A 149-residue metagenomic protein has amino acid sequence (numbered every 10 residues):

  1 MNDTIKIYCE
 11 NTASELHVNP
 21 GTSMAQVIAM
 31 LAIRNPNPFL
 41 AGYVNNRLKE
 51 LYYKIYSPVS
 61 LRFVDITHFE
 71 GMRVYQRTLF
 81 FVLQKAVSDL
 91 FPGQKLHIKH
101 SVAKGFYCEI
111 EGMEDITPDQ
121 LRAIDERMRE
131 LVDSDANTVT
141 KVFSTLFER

Functional and structural regions predicted by a protein language model:
M1-F80, Q84-G105, M113, A123-E130: Ubiquitin-like/PB1-type beta-grasp interaction modules and other compact soluble beta-rich domains
V102, G112-R149: Non-catalytic interaction/regulatory segments
